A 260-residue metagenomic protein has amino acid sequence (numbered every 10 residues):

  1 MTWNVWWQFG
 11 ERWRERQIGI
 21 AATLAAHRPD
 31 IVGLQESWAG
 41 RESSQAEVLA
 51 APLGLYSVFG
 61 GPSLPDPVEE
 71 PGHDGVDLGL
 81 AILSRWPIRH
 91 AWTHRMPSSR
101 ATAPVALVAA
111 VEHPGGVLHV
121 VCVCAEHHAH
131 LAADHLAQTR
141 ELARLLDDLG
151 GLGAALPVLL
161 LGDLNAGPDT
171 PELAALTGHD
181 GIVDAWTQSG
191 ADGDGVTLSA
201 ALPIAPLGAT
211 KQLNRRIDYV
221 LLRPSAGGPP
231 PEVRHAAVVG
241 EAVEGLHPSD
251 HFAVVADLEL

Functional and structural regions predicted by a protein language model:
M1-V5, I20-Q45, L83, A109 (+5 more regions): Active-site beta-strand/loop signature of hydrolases that rely on acidic residues for catalysis
T2-I18, P67-P71, E126-D134: Acidic/histidine-rich helix-loop elements that form or flank divalent-metal/phosphate-binding sites at the catalytic
V5, E36, P62, R95 (+3 more regions): Residues that line or immediately flank small-molecule/substrate-binding pockets and catalytic motifs
Q8-G10, A39-S43, P65-P67, H128-H130 (+2 more regions): Active-site environment of divalent metal-dependent phosphoester hydrolases
G10, A125-R144, G167-T177: Active-site-proximal segments of metal-dependent phosphoesterases and phosphodiesterases across multiple
W13, I31, Q35-A125, R234-A237: Structured beta-strand-rich core segments of catalytic domains in phosphoester-bond hydrolases
A26, A51, D74-V76, A101 (+2 more regions): Extracellular/periplasmic catalytic domains that process cell-envelope and extracellular macromolecules
D147-V158, A166-L260: Metal-dependent phosphoester-hydrolase catalytic domains
